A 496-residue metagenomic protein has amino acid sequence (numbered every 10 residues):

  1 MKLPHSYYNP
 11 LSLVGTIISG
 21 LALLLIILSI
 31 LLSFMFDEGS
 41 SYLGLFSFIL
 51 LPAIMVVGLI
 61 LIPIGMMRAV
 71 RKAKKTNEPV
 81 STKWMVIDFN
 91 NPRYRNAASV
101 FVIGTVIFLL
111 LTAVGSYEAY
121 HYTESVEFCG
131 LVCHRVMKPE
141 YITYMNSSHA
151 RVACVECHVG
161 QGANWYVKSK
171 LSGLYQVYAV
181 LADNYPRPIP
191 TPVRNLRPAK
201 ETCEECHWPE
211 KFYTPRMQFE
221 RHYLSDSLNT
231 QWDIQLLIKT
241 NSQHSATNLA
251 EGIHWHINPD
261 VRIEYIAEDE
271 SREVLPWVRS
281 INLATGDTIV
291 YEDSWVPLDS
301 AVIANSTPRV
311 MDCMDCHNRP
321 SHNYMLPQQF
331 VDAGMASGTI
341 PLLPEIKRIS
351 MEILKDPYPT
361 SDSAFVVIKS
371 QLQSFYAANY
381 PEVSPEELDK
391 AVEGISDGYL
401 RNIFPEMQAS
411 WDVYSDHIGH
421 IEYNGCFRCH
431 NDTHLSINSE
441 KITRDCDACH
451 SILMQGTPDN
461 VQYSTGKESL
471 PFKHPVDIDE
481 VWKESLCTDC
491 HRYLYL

Functional and structural regions predicted by a protein language model:
K2-S19, I49, A98-V102: Alpha-helical transmembrane segments and their helix-start/interface "positive-inside/aromatic belt" motifs in integral
L21-S33: Alpha-helical transmembrane segments of multi-pass membrane proteins
F34-V56, I62-P198, R216-S306, Q328-G338 (+4 more regions): Sequence context of c-type cytochrome heme-c attachment sites
C129, C154, C203-C206, C313 (+3 more regions): Short cysteine-rich clusters marking metal-coordination/redox-active sites
H158, H207-E210, H317, H430 (+2 more regions): Helix-to-catalytic-loop junction in kinase catalytic cores
T307-Y380: Mixed-charge (acidic/basic) macromolecular-recognition segments
W482-H491, L496: Extended, compositionally biased alpha-helical segments that mediate assembly or anchoring
